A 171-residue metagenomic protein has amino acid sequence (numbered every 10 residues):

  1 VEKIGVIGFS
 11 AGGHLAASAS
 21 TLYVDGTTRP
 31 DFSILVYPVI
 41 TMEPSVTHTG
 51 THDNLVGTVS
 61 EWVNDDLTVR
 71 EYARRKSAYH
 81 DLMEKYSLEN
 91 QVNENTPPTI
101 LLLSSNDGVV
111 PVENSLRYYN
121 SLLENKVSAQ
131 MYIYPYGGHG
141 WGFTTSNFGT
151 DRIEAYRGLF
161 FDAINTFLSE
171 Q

Functional and structural regions predicted by a protein language model:
V1-E2, V110-P111, S121: Serine-hydrolase-like catalytic core of hydrolytic proteins
V1-K3, R29-F32, T96-T99, N125-Q130: Loop/turn elements at helix/coil->beta-strand transitions in domains of secreted/extracellular proteins
V1-T51: Primarily recognizes the serine-hydrolase "nucleophile elbow" in alpha/beta-hydrolase and SGNH/GDSL folds
V39, E43-Q91, P97: Mobile cap/lid helix-loop segments that gate and shape the active-site cleft of serine hydrolases
M42, N106-V110: Acidic catalytic loop of the alpha/beta-hydrolase fold
T47-H48, P111-S115: Residues at alpha-helix caps and immediate loop-helix transition turns in enzyme cores, especially N- and C-cap
N95, I100-L103, D107: Short beta-strand/loop motif that positions the catalytic acidic residue of the alpha/beta-hydrolase fold
L102, E113-Q171: C-terminal catalytic histidine-bearing segment of alpha/beta-hydrolase fold enzymes
